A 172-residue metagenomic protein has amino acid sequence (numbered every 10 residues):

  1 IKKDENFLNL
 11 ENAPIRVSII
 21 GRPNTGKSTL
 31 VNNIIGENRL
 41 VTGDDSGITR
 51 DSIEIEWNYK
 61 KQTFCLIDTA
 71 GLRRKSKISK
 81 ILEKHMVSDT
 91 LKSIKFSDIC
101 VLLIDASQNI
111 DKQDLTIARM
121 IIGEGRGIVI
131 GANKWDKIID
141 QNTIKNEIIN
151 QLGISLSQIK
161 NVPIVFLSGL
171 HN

Functional and structural regions predicted by a protein language model:
I1-N9, P14-R16, G127-V129, D136-N172: Canonical P-loop GTPase G-domain recognition
K2-I99: Conserved G1/Walker A P-loop phosphate-binding module
T25, S46-I48, G71-R73, S107-I110 (+2 more regions): Conserved nucleotide-binding/hydrolysis micro-motifs of P-loop NTPases
V41, L102-I104, F166: Short catalytic-loop micro-motif centered on adjacent basic/acidic residues
V87, D114, K145-I149: Amphipathic alpha-helical segments in well-structured domains
I94-L115, R126-I144: Conserved Switch II/interswitch segment of TRAFAC-class P-loop GTPases
